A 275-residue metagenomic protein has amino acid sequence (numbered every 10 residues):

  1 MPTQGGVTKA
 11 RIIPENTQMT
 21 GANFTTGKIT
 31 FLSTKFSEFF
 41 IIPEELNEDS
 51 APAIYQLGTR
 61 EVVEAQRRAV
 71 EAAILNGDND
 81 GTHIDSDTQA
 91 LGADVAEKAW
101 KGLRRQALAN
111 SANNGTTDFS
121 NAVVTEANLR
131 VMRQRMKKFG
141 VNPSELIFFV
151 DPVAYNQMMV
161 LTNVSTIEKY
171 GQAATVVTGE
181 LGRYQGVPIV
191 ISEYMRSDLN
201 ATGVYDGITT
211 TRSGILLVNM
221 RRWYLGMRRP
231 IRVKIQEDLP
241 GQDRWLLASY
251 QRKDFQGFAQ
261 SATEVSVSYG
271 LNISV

Functional and structural regions predicted by a protein language model:
M1-E38: Assembly/oligomerization interface modules of large self-assembling protein complexes
A10-P14, P52-A53, M159-N163, L199-V204 (+3 more regions): Short conserved micro-motifs at the rims of enzyme active sites and ligand-binding pockets
M19, A65-G77, G140-N142, P152: Long amphipathic alpha-helical segments
F40-A51: A generic structural motif
A51-T59, V63, R244: Short, charged, low-complexity patches
E71-D94: Short, glycine/acidic-rich hinge or "gate" loops at secondary-structure transitions that mediate conformational
Q89-D238: Extended oligomerization regions of viral-like shell subunits
R228-V275: H-loop/switch region of ABC-family ATPase nucleotide-binding domains
